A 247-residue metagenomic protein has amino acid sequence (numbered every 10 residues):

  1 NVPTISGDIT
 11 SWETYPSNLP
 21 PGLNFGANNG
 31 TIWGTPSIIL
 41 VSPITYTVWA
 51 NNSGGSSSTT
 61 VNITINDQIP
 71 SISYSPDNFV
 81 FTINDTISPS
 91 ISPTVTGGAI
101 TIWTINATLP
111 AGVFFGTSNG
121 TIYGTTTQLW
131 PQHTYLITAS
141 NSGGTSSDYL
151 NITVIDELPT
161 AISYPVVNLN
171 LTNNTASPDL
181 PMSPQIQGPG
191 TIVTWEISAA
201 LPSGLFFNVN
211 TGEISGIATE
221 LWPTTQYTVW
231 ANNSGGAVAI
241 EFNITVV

Functional and structural regions predicted by a protein language model:
N1-T4, I87-T94, A176-Q185: A short beta-strand segment in extracellular, disulfide-stabilized domains
G7-T14, G97-T104, L109, P189-E196 (+1 more regions): Solvent-exposed loop segments of extracellular immunoglobulin-like
T14-G30, N106-G120, I197-G212: Low-complexity "stalk/linker" and mucin-like segments enriched in Ser/Thr/Pro/Ala/Gly
T31-V41, T121-W130, E213-P223: Extracellular/luminal low-complexity segments enriched in Ser/Thr/Pro
G55-N66, G144-I155, G236-V247: C-terminal edge beta-strand
Q68-P76, E157-V166: Proline-enriched interdomain boundary motifs that mark the N-terminal boundary and often initiate the first structured
F79-I87, L169-S177: Short, solvent-exposed loop/linker segments at the N-terminal edge of repeated beta-sheet extracellular domains
